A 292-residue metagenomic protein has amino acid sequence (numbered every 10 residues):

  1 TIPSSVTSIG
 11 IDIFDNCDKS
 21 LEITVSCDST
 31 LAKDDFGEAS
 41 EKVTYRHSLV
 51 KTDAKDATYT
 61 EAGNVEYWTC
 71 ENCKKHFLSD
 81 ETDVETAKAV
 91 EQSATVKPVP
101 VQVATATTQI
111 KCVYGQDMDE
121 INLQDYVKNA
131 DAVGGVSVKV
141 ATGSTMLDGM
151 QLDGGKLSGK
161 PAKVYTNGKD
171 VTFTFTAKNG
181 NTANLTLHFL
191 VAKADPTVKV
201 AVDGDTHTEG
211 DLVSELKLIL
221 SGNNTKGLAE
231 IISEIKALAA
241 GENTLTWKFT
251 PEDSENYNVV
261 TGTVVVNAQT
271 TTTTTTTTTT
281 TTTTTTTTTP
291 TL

Functional and structural regions predicted by a protein language model:
T1, S8-K19, K33-A39, C70 (+2 more regions): Core hydrophobic positions of leucine-rich repeats
T1-S8, D18-A32, T44-Y45, T58-Y59: Structural signature of tandem-repeat unit edges
C27, T69-E85, F173-N181, W247-V260: Enriched for extracellular/lumenal, surface-exposed ectodomains of secreted and cell-surface proteins
E41-V101: Thrombospondin type-1
K51-V65, K139-S144, D148-T176, S221-V266: Serine/threonine-rich, repeat-prone extracellular segments and beta-strand-based repeat modules of secreted/surface
V101-S137, L190-N223: Solvent-exposed, low-complexity, repeat-rich "mucin-like" stalks and linkers
N181-A192, V260-Q269: C-terminal edge beta-strand
T270-L292: Ser/Thr/Gly/Pro-rich low-complexity, disordered linker/stalk segments of secreted and cell-surface proteins
